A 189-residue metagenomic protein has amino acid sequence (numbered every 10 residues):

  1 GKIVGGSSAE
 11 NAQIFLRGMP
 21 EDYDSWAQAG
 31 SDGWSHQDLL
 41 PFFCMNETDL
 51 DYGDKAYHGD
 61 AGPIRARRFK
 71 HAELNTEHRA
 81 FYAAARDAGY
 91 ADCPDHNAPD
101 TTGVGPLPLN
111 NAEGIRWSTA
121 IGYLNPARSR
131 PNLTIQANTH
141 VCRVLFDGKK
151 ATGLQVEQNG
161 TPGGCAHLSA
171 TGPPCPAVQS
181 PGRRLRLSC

Functional and structural regions predicted by a protein language model:
G1-C44, Q155, C189: N-terminal glycine-rich phosphate/pyrophosphate-binding loop and immediately adjacent elements
G5, P20-E21, G59-G62, R183: Surface-exposed beta-strand-to-loop junctions that form interaction patches on eukaryotic regulatory domains
S7, Q13, Y52-K55, F146 (+1 more regions): Short, solvent-exposed loop/turn and secondary-structure capping segments
A9, D92, P162-G163: Short, isolated positions in well-ordered beta-strands
N11, F15, R65-R67, P94 (+1 more regions): Structural recognition of the beta-strand scaffold that forms the well-ordered cores of secreted hydrolase catalytic
A27-A151, E157: Conserved redox-cofactor binding core of oxidoreductases
F42, V144, L154-C189: Glycine-rich loop(s) and the adjacent beta-strand/alpha-helix scaffold that form part
